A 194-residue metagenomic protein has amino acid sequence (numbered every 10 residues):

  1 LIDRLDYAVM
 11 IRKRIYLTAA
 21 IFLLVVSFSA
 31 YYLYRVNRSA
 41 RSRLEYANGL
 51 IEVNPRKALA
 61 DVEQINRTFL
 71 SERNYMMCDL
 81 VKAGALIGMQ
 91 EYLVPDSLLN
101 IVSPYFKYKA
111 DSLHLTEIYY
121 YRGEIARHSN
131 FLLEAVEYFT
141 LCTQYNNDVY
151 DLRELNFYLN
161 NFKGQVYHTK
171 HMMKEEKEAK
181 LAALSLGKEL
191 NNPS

Functional and structural regions predicted by a protein language model:
L1-I21, F28-S194: A "functional boundary" signal
